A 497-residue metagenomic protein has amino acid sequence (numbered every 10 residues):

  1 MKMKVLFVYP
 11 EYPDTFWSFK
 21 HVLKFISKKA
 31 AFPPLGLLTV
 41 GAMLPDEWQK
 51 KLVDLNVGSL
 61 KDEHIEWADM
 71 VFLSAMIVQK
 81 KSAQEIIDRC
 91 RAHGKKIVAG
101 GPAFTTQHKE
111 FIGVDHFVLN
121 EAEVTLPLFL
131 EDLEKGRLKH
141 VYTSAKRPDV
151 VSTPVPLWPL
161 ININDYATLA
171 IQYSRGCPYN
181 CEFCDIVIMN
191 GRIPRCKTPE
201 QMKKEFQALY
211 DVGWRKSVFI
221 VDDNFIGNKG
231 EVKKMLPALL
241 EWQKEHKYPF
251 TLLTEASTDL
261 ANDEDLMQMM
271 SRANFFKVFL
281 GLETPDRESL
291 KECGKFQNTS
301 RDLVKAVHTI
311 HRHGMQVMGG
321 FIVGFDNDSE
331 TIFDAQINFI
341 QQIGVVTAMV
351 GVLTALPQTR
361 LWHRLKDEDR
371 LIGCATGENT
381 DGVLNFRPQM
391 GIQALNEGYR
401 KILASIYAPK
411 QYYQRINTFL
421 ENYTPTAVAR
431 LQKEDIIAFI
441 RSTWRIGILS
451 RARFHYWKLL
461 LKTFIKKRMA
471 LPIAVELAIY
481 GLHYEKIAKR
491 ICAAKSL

Functional and structural regions predicted by a protein language model:
K2-F7, D14, Q49, H64 (+3 more regions): Radical SAM enzyme core and accessory elements
K2-W214: Acidic, low-complexity intrinsically disordered segments
F7, L73, I220-D222, L280 (+1 more regions): Conserved beta-strand positions
Y12-D14, V57-G58, M76-K80, A103-T105 (+10 more regions): Short, solvent-exposed loop/turn segments at secondary-structure junctions
Y12-S18, T106-K109, K229-G230, E288-C293 (+3 more regions): Flexible glycine/acidic-rich beta-alpha junction loops that bind and position SAM and/or redox cofactors in anaerobic
T39-M43, A238, K401: Amphipathic alpha-helical segments that form well-ordered structural scaffolds and often line/cohere around active
K109-L128, M269-K277, I337-V350: Structural recognition of alpha->loop->beta junctions
P154-M318, F325, S329-N338, K366 (+1 more regions): Radical SAM [4Fe-4S] cluster-binding motif and immediate context
